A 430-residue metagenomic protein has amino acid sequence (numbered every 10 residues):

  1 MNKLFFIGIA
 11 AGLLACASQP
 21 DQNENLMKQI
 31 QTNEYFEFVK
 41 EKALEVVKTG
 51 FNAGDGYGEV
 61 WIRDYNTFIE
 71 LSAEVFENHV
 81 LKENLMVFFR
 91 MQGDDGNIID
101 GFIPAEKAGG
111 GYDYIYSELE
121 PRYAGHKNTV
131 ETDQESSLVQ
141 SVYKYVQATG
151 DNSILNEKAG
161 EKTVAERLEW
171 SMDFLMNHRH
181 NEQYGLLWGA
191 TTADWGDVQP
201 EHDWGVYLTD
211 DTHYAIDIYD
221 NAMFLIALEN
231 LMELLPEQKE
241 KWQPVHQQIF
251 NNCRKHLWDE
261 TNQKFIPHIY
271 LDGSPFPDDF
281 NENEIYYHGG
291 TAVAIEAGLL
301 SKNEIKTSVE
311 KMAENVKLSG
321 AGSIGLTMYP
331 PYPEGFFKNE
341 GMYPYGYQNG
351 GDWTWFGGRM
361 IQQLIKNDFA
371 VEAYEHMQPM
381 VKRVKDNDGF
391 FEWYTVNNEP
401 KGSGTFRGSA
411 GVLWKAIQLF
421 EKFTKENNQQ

Functional and structural regions predicted by a protein language model:
N2-I7: Sec-dependent signal peptide recognition, specifically the positively charged N-region followed immediately by
L14-A15: C-terminal motif of bacterial Sec signal peptides marking the signal peptidase cleavage site
Q22-K42, V60-W61, I98-D100, D173-M176 (+5 more regions): Catalytic cores of carbohydrate-active enzymes
K48-T67, A73-V75, E120-D133, V206-M223 (+4 more regions): Solvent-exposed loop and edge beta-strand segments that line ligand/cofactor-binding and catalytic clefts
G58-M86, R90-L186, I218-N221, G351-A373 (+2 more regions): Aromatic-rich carbohydrate-recognition surfaces in CAZymes
G111, G185-G205: Carboxylate-rich helix-loop segments that flank metal/cofactor sites and access channels in metalloenzymes
Q248-C253, G298-K306, N315, S319 (+2 more regions): Long, repeat-rich segments with strong aromatic
K425-Q430: Long, intrinsically disordered, low-complexity segments
